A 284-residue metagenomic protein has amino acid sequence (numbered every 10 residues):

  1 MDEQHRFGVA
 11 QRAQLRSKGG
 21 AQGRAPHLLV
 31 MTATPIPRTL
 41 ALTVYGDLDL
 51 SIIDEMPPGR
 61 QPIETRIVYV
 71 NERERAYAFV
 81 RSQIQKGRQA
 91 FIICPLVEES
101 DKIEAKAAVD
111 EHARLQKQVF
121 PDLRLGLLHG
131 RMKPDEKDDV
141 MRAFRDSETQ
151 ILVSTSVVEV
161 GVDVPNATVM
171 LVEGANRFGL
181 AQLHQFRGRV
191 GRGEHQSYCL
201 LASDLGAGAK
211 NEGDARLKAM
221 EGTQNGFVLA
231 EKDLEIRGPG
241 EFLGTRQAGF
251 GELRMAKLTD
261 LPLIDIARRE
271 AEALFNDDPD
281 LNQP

Functional and structural regions predicted by a protein language model:
M1-K218, D277: Inter-lobe coupling/hinge segments of SF2-like helicase ATPases
E194, Y198, L205-P284: C-terminal accessory region of SF2 helicases/translocases
